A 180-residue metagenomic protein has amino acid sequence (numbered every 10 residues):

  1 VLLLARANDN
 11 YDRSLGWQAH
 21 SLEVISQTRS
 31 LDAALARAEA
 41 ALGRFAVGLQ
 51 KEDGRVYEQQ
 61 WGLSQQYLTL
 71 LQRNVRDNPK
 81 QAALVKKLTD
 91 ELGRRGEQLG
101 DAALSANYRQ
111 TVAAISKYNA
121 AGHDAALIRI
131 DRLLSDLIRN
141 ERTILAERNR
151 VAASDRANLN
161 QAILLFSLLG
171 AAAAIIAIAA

Functional and structural regions predicted by a protein language model:
V1, A34, A38, R95 (+1 more regions): Hydrophobic alpha-helical transmembrane segments of multipass integral membrane proteins
V1-A36, N74-L92, D155-L159: Amphipathic alpha-helical segments and their boundaries
A5-Y11, F45, A102, A171 (+1 more regions): Transmembrane helix-loop junctions and nearby membrane-interface residues
A34, A38, F45, G54-E147: Heptad-repeat alpha-helical coiled-coil/4-helix-bundle sensor or tether segments in soluble regions
L49-K51: Short loop-to-helix capping motifs
I144-A180: Selective recognition of signaling/oligomerization transmembrane alpha-helices
